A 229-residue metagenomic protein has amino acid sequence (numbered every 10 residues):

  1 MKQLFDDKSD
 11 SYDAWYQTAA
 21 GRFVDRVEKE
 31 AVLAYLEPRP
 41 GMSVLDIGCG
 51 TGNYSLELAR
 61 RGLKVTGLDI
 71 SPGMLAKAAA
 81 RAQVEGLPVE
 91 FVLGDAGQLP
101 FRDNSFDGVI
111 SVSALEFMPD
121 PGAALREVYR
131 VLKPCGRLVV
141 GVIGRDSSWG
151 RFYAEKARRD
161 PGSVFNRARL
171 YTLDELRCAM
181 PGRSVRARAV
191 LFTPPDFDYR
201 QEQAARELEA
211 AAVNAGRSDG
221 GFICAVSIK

Functional and structural regions predicted by a protein language model:
M1-R39, N53, E57, K77 (+3 more regions): Conserved class I S-adenosyl-L-methionine
L45-I47, T51-Q98: Class I SAM-dependent methyltransferase SAM/SAH-binding core
I110: A conserved beta-strand element that flanks and buttresses the S-adenosyl-L-methionine
S113-E116: Short catalytic micro-motifs in class I SAM-dependent methyltransferases
G122-P134: A short glycine-rich, Lys/Arg-flanked "PGG" loop and its adjoining helix->strand segment in the class I
R137-S163: Conserved class I S-adenosyl-L-methionine
A157-E175: Acceptor-substrate binding/catalytic loop of class I
R186-K229: A C-terminal cap/extension of S-adenosyl-L-methionine-dependent methyltransferases that defines the acceptor-substrate
